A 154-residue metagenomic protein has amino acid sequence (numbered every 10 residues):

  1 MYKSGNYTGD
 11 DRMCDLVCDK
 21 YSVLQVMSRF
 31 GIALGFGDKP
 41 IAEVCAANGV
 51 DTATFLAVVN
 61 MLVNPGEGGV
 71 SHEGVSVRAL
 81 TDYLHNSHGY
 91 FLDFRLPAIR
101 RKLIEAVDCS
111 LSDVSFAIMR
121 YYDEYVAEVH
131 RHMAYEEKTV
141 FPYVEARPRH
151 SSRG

Functional and structural regions predicted by a protein language model:
M1-G154: Small-residue-biased structural context
